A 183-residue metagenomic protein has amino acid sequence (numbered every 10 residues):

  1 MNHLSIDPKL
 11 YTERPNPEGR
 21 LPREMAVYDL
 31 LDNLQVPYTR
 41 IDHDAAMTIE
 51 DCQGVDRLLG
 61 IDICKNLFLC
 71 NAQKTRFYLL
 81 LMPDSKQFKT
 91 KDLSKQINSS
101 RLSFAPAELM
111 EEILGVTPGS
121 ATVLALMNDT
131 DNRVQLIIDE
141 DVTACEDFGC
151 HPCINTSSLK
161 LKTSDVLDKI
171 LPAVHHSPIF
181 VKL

Functional and structural regions predicted by a protein language model:
M1-L183: Extended, low-hydrophobicity, polar/charged segments
